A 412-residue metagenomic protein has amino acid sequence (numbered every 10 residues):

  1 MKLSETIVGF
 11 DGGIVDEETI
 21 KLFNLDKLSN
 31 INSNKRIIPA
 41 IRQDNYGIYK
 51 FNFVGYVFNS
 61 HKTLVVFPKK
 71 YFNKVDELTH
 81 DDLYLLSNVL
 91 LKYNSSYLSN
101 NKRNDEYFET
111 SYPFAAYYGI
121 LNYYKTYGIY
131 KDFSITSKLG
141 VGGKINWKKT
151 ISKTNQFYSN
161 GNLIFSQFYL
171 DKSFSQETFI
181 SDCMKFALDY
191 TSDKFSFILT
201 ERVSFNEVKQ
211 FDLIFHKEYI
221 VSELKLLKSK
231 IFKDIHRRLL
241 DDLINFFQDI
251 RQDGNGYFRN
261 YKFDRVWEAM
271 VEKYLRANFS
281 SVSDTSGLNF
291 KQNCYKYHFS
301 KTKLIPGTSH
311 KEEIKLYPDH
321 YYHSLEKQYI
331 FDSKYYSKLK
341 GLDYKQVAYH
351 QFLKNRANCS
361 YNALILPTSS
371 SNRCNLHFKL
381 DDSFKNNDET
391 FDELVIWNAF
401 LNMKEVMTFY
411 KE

Functional and structural regions predicted by a protein language model:
M1-I220, I231-D253, F409-K411: Terminal, charged accessory segments of proteins
M1-R42, V57, Q252-E412: Catalytic core segments in nucleotide and nucleic-acid processing enzymes
K225-K228: N-terminal targeting/leader regions
